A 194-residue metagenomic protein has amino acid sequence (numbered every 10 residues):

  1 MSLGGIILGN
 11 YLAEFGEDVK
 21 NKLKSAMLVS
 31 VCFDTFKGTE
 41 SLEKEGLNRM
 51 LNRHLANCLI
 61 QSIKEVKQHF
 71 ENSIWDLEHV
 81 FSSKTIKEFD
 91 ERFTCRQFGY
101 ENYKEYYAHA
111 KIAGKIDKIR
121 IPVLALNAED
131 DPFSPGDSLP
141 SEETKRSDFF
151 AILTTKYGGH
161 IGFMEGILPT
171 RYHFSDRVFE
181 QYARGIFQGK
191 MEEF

Functional and structural regions predicted by a protein language model:
M1-Q97: Alpha/beta-hydrolase-fold enzymes
K20-N21, I116-R120, E143-S147: Short, conserved loop/helix-junction motifs that constitute active-site signature segments in enzyme catalytic cores
M27-V29, L124-L126, L153: Hydrophobic/aromatic beta-strand patches that form the interior of the parallel beta-sheet core in alpha/beta enzyme
F36-K37, S134-P135, G162-F163: Short helix/loop capping segments that flank catalytic or ligand/cofactor-binding pockets
R92-K115: Active-site nucleophile elbow and catalytic-triad environment of alpha/beta-hydrolase enzymes
I119, A125-N127, D131: Short beta-strand/loop motif that positions the catalytic acidic residue of the alpha/beta-hydrolase fold
E129, F133-F150: Conserved loop-alpha-helix segment in the C-terminal half of the alpha/beta-hydrolase fold that carries the catalytic
K156-F194: Catalytic active-site module of serine/aspartate enzymes centered on a nucleophile-bearing elbow/loop
